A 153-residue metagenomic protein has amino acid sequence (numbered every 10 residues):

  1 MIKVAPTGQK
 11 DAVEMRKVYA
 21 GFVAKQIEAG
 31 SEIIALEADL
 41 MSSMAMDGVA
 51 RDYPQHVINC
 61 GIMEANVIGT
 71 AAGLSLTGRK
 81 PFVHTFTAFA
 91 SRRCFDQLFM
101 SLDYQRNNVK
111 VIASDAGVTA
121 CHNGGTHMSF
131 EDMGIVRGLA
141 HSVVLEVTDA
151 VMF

Functional and structural regions predicted by a protein language model:
M1-F153: Thiamine diphosphate
